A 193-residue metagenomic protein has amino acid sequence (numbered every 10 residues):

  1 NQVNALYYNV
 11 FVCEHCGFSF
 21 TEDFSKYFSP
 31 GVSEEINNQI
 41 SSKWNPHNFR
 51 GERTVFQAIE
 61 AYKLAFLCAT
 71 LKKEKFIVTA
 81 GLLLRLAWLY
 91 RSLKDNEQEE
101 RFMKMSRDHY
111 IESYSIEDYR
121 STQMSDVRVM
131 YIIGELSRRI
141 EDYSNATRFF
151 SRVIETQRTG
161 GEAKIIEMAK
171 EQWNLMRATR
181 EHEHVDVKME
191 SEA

Functional and structural regions predicted by a protein language model:
N1-N38: N-terminal cysteine/histidine-rich coordination modules
E34-H47, F56-L64, E74-D95, M124-R139 (+1 more regions): Amphipathic alpha-helical repeat scaffolds of TPR domains
R50-G51, A65-T79, E112-Q123, R158-E162: Flexible helix-coil transition and linker loops at the boundaries of alpha-helical arrays
V78, Q98, F102-M105, D118-D126 (+1 more regions): Structural signature of alpha-solenoid helical repeat junctions
L93, E97, I132-N145, E171-A193: Alpha-helical linker/edge segments of TPR/alpha-solenoid repeat scaffolds and analogous pre-/post-domain helices
R107-I111, Y143-G161, N174, K188-E190: TPR/TPR-like (Sel1-like) alpha-helical repeat modules
S121-I132, G160-H182: TPR/TPR-like alpha-solenoid helical repeat scaffolds
